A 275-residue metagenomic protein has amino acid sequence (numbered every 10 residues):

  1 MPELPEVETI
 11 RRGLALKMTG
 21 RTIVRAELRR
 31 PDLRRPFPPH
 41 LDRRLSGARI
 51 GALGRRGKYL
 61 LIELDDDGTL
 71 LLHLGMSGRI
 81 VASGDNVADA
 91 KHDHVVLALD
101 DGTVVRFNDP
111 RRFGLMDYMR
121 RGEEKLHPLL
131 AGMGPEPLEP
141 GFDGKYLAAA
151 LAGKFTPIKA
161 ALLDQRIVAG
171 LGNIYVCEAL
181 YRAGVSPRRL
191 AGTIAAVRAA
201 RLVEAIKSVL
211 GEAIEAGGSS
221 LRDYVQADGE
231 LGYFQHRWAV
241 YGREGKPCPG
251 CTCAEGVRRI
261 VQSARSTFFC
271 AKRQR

Functional and structural regions predicted by a protein language model:
M1-G114, A216, V240-K246, G250 (+1 more regions): A cross-family signal for N-terminal binding/gating loops and helix N-caps that shape access to the active site
M1-L4, P137, G141, A195-V203: Generic detection of long, well-ordered alpha-helical segments
E3, E8-G13, M18, A26-R30 (+13 more regions): Sparse, context-dependent recognition of short Cys/His-centered cofactor- or disulfide-binding micro-motifs
T22-H40, G54, A148-R275: Basic, nucleic-acid-binding surfaces and adjacent catalytic neighborhoods in DNA/RNA-processing proteins
S46, S77, S83, P128 (+5 more regions): Generic serine detector
L70-G170, Y175-R182, L190: Phosphate/anion-contacting hairpin/loop surfaces
